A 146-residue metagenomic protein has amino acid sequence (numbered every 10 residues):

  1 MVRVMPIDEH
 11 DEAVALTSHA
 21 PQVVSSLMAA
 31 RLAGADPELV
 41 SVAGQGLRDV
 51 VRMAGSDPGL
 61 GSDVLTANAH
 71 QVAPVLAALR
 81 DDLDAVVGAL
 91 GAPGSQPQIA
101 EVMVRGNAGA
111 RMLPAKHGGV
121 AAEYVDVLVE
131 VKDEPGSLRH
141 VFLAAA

Functional and structural regions predicted by a protein language model:
M1-G55: Internal alpha-helical scaffold of NAD(P)-dependent oxidoreductase catalytic cores
M28-A35, V87-G94, P114-H117: Long, hydrophobic, amphipathic alpha-helical segments used as structural scaffolds
E38-N107, Y124: Interdomain hinge/lid region at the active-site interface of Rossmann-like NAD(P)-dependent oxidoreductases
G109-A146: A conserved regulatory-domain signal marking ACT and ACT-like small-molecule sensing domains and adjacent regulatory
